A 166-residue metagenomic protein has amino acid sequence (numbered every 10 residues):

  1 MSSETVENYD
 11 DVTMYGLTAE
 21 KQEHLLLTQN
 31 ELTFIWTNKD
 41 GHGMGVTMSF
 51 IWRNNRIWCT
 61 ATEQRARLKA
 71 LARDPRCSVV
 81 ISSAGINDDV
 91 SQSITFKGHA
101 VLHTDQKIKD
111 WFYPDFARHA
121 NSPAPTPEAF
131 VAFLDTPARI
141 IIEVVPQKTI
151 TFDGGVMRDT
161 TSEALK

Functional and structural regions predicted by a protein language model:
M1-L17, D88-K166: Charged, gly/pro-rich active-site loop segments
V6-K39: Short, conserved active-site entrance elements at the starts or edges of catalytic domains
Q22, Q64-R67, I108-F112: Amphipathic alpha-helical interface surfaces
Q29-E63, S78-S83, Q92: Short beta-strand segments
T62-R65, S78-S83, R118-F130: Short acidic (Asp/Glu) patches
A66-R67, I86-D88: Short gly/pro/ser/thr-enriched loop/turn and capping motifs at secondary-structure boundaries
D74-R76: Short coil-to-beta transition motif at edge beta-strands of beta-rich domains
